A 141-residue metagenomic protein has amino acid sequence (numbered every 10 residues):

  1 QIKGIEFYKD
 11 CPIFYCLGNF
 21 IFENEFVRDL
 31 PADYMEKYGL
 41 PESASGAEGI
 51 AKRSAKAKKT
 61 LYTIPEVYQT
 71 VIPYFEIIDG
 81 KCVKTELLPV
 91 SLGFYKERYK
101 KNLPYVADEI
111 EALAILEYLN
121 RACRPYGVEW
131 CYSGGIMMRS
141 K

Functional and structural regions predicted by a protein language model:
Q1, F14-L17: Active-site neighborhood of phospho(di)ester-bond hydrolases with catalytic His/Asp-centered motifs
Q1-F7, F22-N24: Active-site environment of divalent metal-dependent phosphoester hydrolases
K9-I13: Loop/turn elements at helix/coil->beta-strand transitions in domains of secreted/extracellular proteins
L17-G18, I77: Fold-independent oxyanion-binding glycine-rich loops and adjacent beta-strand/coil segments at enzyme active sites
G18-F20, V90: Active-site beta-loop-alpha junctions enriched in small/polar residues
V27-K141: A short C-terminal boundary segment appended to hydrolase-like catalytic domains
